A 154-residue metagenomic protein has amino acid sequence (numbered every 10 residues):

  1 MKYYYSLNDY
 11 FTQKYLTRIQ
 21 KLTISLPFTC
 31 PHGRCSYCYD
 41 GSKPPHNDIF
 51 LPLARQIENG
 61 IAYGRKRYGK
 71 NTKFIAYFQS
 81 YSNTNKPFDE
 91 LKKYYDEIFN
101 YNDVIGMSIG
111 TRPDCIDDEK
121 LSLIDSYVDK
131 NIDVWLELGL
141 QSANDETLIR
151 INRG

Functional and structural regions predicted by a protein language model:
M1-I75: N-terminal [4Fe-4S]-dependent radical SAM core
M1-Y3, P87, F99: Amphipathic repeat-derived elements
T12, E97-I98: Short, flexible, glycine/charge-rich loop motifs used to bind or transfer phosphoryl groups or to couple energy/partner
H32-G33, V128-D133: Short, charged helix-to-loop "capping" segments that act as catalytic/coupling loops
C35, I98-V104: Structural recognition of alpha->loop->beta junctions
G41-F88, D103-I116, I132-G154: Core AdoMet radical
N59-R67, E97, L123-Y127: A generic secondary-structure signal
F88-D96, D117-V128: Distinct, well-ordered alpha-helical segments
